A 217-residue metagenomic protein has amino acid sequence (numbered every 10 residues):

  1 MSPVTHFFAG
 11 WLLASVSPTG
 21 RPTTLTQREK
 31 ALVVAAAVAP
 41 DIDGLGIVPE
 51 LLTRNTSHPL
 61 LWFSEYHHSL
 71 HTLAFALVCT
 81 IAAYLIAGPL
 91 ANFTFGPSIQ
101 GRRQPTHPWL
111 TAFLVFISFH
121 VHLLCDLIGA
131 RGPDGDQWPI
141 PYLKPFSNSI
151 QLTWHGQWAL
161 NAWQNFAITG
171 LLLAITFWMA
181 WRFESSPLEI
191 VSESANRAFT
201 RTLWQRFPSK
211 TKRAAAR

Functional and structural regions predicted by a protein language model:
M1-R217: N-terminal membrane-targeting hydrophobic helices
